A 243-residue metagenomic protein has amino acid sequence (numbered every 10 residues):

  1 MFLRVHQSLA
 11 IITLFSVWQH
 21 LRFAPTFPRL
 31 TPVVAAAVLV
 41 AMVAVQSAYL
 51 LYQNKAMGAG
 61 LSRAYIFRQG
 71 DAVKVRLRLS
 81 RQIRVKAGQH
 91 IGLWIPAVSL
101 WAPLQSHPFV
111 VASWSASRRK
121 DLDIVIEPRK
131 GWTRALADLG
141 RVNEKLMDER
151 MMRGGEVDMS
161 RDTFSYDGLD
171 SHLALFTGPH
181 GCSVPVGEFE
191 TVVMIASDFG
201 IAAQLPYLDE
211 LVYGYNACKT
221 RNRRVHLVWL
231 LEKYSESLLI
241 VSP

Functional and structural regions predicted by a protein language model:
M1-P243: FNR-like FAD-binding dehydrogenase module
